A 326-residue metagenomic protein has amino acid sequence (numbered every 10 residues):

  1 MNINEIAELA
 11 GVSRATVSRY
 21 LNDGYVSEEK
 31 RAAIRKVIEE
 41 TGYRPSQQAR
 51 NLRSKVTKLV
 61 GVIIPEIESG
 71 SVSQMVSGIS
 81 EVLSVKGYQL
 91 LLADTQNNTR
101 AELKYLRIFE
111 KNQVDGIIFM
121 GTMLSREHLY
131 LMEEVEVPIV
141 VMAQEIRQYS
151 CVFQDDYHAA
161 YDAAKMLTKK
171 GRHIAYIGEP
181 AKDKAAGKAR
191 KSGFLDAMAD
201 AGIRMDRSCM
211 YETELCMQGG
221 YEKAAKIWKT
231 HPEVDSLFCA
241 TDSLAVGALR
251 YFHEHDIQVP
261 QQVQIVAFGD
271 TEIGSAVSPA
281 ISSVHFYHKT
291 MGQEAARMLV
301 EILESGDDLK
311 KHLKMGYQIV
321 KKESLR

Functional and structural regions predicted by a protein language model:
M1-K58, R326: N-terminal helix-turn-helix DNA-binding module of bacterial transcription factors
R14-R19, L52-E68, M166, H173-P180: Short beta-strand segments enriched in small/hydrophobic residues
E39-S77, V85-Y88, Q96-N98, I108-K111: N-terminal helix-turn-helix/winged-helix DNA-binding helices and compositionally similar short basic alpha-helical
E40, E81-K86, E134-V140, E145-R326: Bacterial carbohydrate/catabolite-sensing allosteric modules
E40-S46, R100, M120-T122, Y221 (+1 more regions): Short gly/ser/thr-rich secondary-structure transition/capping motifs
A49, L103-L106, L129, A164 (+1 more regions): Short hydrophobic/charged patches on amphipathic alpha-helices used for structural packing and interfaces
E81-Y130: Central regulatory/effector-binding core of bacterial HTH transcription factors
